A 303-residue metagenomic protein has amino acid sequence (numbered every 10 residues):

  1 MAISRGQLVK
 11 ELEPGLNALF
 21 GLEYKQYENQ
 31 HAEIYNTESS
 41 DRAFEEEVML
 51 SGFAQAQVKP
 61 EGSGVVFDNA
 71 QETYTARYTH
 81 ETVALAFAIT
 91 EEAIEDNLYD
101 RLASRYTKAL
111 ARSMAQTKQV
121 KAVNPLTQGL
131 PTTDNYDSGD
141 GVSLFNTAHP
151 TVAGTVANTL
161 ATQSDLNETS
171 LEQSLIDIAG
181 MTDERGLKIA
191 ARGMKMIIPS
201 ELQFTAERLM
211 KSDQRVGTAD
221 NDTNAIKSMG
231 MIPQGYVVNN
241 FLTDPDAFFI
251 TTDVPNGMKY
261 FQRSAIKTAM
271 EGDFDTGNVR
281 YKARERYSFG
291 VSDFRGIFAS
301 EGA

Functional and structural regions predicted by a protein language model:
M1-Y27: N-terminal alpha-helical "arm" segments
A2-K10, V142-E184, A190-K195, S200-A303: Sequence/fold signature of self-assembling virion shell proteins
G21-Y27, T117-P125, S170-I178, T205-L209: Charged, low-complexity, helix-prone segments enriched in Lys/Glu/Asp/Gln
K25-V83: Assembly/oligomerization interface modules of large self-assembling protein complexes
T75-T132, M196, Y281-A283: Long, contiguous amphipathic alpha-helices that act as assembly "spine/axial" helices in icosahedral shell and virion
H80, D96, Q128, S138 (+3 more regions): Generic structural "secondary-structure junction" signal
Q116-T159: Glycine-rich, mobile lid/loop segments that gate access to catalytic sites or pores
P131-N135, E184-I189: Surface-exposed acidic, glycine-flexible loop patches that form ligand/cofactor-binding and adhesion interfaces
